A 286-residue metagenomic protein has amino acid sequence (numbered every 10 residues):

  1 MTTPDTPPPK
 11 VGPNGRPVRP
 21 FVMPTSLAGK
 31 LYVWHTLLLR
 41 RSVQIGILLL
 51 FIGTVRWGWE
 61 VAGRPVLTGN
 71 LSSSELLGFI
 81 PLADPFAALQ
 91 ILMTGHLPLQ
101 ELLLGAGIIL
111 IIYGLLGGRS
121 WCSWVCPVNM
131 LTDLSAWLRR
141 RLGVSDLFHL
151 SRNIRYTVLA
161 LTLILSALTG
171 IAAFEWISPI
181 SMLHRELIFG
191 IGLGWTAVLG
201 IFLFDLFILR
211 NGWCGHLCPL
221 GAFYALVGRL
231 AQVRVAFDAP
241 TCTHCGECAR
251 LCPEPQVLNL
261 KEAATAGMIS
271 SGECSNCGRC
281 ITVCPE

Functional and structural regions predicted by a protein language model:
M1-A263, G267, G272-E273, T282-P285: Non-ligating segments of multi-cofactor redox enzymes
